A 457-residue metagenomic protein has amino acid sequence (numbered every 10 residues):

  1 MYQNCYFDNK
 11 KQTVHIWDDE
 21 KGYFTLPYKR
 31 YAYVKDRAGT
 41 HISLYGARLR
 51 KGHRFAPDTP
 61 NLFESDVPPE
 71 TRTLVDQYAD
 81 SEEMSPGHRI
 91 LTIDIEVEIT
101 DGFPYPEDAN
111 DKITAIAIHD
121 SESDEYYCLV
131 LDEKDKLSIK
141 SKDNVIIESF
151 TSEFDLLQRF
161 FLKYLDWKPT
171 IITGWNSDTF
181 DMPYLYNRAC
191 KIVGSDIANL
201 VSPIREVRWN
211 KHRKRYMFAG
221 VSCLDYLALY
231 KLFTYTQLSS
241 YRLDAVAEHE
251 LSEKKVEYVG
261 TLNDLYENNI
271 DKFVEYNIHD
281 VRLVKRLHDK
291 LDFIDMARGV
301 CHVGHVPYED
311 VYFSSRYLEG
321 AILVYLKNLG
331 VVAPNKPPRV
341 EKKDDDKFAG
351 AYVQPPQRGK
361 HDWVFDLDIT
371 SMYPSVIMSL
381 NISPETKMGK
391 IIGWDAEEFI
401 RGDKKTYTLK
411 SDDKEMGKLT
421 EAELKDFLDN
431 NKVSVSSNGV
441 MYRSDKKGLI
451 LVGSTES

Functional and structural regions predicted by a protein language model:
M1-P68, K191-I192, N199-M217, S252 (+9 more regions): Non-catalytic nucleic-acid-binding interfaces of large nucleic-acid enzymes and RNP effectors
Q3-Y6, T13-R37, H41, P68 (+1 more regions): Conserved RNase H-like, two-metal-ion catalytic cores of nucleic-acid enzymes
D18, N263-E398, G402-D403: Common nucleic-acid-contacting/processivity interface regions adjacent to the catalytic cores of nucleic-acid enzymes
E82-T100, S195-I197, V201-W209, V324-K343: Extended, Lys/Arg-enriched charged tracts that mediate electrostatic binding to polyanionic substrates
D101, T179-Y184, P374: Short catalytic/ligand-binding loop motif for oxyanion handling, primarily in non-cytosolic enzymes, centered on
E107-N110, P183-S195, C301-H302, S379-T386: Short secondary-structure boundary/capping segments
Y126-L129, D135-I147, T151, I172 (+3 more regions): Active-site-proximal helix-loop-helix substrate-binding element of RNase H-like nuclease domains
W363, I369-S457: Helical catalytic core of nucleic-acid polymerases
